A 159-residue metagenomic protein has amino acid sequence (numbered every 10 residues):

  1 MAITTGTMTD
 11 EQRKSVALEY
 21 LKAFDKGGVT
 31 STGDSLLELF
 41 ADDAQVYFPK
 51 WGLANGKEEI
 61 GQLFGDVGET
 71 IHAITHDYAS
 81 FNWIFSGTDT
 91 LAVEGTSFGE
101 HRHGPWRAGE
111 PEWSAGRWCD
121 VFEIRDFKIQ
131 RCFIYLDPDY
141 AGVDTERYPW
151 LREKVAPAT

Functional and structural regions predicted by a protein language model:
A2-Q12, V16, G65-T159: A beta-strand edge to alpha-helix "cap/lid" segment located at domain peripheries
I3-D42, T70: Short acidic-aromatic low-complexity motifs
L18, G33-D89: A solvent-exposed, acidic/Ser-Thr-rich amphipathic alpha-helical stretch
